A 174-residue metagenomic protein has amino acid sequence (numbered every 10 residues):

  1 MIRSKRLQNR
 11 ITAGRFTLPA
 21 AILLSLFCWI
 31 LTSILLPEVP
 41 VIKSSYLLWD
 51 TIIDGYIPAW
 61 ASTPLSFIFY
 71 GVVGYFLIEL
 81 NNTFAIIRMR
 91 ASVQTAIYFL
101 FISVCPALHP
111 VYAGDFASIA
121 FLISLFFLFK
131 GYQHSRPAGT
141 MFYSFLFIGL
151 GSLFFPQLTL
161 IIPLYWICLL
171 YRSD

Functional and structural regions predicted by a protein language model:
A59, A96-D115: Aromatic- and kink-enriched transmembrane "portal" helix at the membrane-lumen/periplasm boundary that abuts
I68-F84: Transmembrane-helix motifs of polytopic, lipid-linked glycan transferases
N81-F101, I119: Transmembrane-helix signature of polytopic, membrane-embedded enzymes that assemble or transfer cell-envelope glycans
A85, S124-G139: Membrane-interface transmembrane helices that cradle and orient dolichyl/undecaprenyl
P106-I123, P137-M141: Multi-pass, polyprenyl lipid-linked donor-dependent membrane glycosyltransferases
T140-P156: Membrane-interface alpha helices of multi-pass inner-membrane proteins
P156-C168: Transmembrane-embedded, aromatic-rich helix segments that form part of the hydrophobic channel/pocket engaging
Y171-R172: Conserved small/polar residues in nucleotide/adenosyl-binding loops
